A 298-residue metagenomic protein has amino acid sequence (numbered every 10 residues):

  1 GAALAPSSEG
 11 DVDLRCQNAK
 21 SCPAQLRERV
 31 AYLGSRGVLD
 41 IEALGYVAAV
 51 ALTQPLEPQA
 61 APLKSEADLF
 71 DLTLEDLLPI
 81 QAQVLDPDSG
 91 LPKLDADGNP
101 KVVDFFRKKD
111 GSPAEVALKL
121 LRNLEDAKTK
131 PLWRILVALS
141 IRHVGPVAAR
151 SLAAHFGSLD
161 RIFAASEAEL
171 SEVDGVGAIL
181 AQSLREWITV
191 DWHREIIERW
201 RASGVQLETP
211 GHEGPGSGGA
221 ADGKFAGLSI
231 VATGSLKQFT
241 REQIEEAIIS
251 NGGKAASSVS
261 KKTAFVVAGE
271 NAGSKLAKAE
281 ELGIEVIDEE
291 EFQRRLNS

Functional and structural regions predicted by a protein language model:
G1-I41: Cys/His-rich short segments
G1-L4, L52, P58, L69-F70 (+1 more regions): Generic low-polarity alpha-helical segments
E9-D13, R27-A31, Y46, F163 (+1 more regions): Short acidic (Asp/Glu) and glycine-rich catalytic loops that position anionic groups and cofactors
D13-N18, V47-Q54, D68-D76, P92-L94 (+3 more regions): A glycine-rich phosphate-binding loop feature that marks nucleotide/adenosyl-phosphate handling sites
A24-R27, L39-V47, Q54, P58 (+1 more regions): Conserved ATP-binding/catalytic motifs of P-loop helicase motor domains
V30, L69, I248: Conserved hydrophobic/aromatic packing and binding residues within compact polymer-binding modules
A31, R36, V47, L74-L78 (+1 more regions): Feature of Fe-S/electron-transfer and energy-metabolism proteins that preferentially highlights extended coupling
L33, L52, A60-A61, I80-S298: DNA strand-break repair and replication-stress modules
